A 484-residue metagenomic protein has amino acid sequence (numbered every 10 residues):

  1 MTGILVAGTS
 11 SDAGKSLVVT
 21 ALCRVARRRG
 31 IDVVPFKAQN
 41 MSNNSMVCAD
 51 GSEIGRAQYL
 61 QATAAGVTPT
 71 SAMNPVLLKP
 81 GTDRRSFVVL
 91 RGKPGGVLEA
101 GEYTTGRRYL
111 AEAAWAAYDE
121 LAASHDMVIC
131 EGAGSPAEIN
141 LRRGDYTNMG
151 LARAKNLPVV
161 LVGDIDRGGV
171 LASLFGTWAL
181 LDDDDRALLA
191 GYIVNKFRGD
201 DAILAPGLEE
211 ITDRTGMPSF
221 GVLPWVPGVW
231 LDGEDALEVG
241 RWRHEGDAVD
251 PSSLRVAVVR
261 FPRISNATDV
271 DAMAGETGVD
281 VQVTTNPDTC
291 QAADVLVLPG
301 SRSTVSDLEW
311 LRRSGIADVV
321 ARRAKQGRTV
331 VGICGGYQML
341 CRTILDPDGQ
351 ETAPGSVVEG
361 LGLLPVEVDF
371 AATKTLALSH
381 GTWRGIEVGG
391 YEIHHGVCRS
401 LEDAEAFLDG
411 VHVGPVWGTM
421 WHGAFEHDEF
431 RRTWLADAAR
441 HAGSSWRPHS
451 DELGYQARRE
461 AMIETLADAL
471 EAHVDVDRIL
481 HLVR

Functional and structural regions predicted by a protein language model:
M1-A324, T329, D346, A372-T373 (+1 more regions): Flexible phosphate-sensing "switch/lid" loops adjacent to ATP/NTP-binding sites across phosphate-transfer
A187-L189, R342, V358: Core-facing hydrophobic residues within beta-strands of well-ordered domains
C334: Catalytic nucleophile serine of serine hydrolases, specifically the conserved "nucleophile elbow" pentapeptide
C341-A353: Extracellular/periplasmic helix-exit of transmembrane alpha-helices
Q350-A377: Conserved P-loop NTPase catalytic core
